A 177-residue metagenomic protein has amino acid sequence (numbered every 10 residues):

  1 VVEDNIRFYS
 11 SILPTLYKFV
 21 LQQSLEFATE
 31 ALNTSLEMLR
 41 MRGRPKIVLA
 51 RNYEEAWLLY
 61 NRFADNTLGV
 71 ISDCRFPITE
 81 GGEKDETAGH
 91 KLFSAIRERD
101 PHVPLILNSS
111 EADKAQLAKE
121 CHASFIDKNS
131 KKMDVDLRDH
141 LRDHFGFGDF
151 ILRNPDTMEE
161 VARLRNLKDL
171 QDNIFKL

Functional and structural regions predicted by a protein language model:
V1-P14, R138-D139, F145-L177: CheY-like receiver
V1-R7, I12-L36, L49: Conserved acidic segment of CheY-like receiver
S11-P14, I78-A88: Short, flexible/disordered intra-domain loops and linkers
Q22, F27, D85-S94: Well-ordered, non-membrane alpha-helical segments in soluble/globular domains
F27-G69, P77: Acidic, metal-coordinating helix/loop segments flanking the phosphotransfer/catalytic sites of two-component signaling
V48-R51, F125-N129: Short acidic-hydrophobic, aromatic-tinged amphipathic segments that line or gate anion-handling sites
L59-R62, D136, H140: CheY-like receiver
L68-S72, H90-D127: A short, hydrophobic beta-strand element within the central beta-sheet of small alpha/beta folds
